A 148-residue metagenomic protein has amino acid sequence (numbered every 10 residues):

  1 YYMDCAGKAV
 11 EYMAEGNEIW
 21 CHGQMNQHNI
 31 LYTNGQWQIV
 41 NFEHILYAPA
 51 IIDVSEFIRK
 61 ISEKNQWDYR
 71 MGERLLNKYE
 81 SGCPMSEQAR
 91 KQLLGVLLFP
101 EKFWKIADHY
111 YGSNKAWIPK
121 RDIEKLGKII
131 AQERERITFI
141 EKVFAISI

Functional and structural regions predicted by a protein language model:
Y1-E11: Active-site catalytic-loop/activation-segment of kinase and kinase-like phosphoryl-transfer enzymes
Y2, W37-I39, I58: Gram-positive cell-envelope targeting signals
V10-I52: Active-site acidic catalytic loop and adjacent metal/ATP-binding pocket of ATP-dependent phosphoryl transfer enzymes
I51-P84, L97-K115: Active-site activation/catalytic loop segments of kinase-like enzymes and analogous catalytic loops in related
M85-A89: Helix N-cap / loop-to-helix initiation motif
W104-I148: ATP/Mg2+ or Mg2+-diphosphate-binding catalytic cores that bind nucleotide phosphates or diphosphates via glycine-rich
